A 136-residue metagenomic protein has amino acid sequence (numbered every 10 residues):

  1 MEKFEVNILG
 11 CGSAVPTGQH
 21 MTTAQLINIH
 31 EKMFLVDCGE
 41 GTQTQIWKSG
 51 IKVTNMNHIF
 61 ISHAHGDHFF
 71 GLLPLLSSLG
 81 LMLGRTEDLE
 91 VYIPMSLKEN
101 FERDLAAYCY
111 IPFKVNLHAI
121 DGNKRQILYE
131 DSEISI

Functional and structural regions predicted by a protein language model:
M1-I136: Binuclear metal-dependent hydrolase catalytic cores
